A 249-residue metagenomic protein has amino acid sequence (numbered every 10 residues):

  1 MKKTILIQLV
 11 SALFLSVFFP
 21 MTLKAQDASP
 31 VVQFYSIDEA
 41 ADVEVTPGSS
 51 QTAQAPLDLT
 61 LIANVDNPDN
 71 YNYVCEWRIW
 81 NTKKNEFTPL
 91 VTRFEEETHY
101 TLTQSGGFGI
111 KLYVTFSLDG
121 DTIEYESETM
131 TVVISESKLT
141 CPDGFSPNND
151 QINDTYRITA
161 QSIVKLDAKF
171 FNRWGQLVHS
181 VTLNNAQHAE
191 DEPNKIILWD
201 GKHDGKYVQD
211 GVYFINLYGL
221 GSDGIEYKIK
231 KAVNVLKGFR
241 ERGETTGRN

Functional and structural regions predicted by a protein language model:
M1-A28: Bacterial Sec-dependent N-terminal signal peptides
M21-S50, R242-N249: Sec-dependent signal peptide cleavage junction
S50-Q51, L57-V65, M130-N249: Short loop/turn motifs at secondary-structure boundaries
N70-K83, A168-Q176: Change to "...patches in solvent-exposed regions of secreted, membrane-anchored, or virion-exposed structural
V74-Y100: Surface-exposed, flexible coil segments in extracellular/virion-facing regions
F94, T98-Q104, F108, F116 (+1 more regions): Residue-level recognition of secondary-structure-to-loop junctions
G107-F116, G211-L217: Short, aromatic- and glycine-rich surface loops/edge beta-strands on solvent-exposed regions
T115-T122, L220-G224: Short, solvent-exposed loop/turn segments at the edges of extracellular beta-sandwich modules
